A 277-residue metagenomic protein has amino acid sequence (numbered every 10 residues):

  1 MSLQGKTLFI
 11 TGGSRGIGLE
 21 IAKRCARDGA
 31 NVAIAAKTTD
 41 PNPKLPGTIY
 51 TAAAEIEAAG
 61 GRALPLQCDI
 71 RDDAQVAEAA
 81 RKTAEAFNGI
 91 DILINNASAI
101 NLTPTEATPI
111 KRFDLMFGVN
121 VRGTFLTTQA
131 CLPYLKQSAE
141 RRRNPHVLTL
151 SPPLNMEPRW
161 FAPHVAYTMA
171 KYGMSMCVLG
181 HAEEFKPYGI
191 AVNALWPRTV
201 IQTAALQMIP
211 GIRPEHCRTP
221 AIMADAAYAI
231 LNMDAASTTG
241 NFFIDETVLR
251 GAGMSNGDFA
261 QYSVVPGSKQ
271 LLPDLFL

Functional and structural regions predicted by a protein language model:
S2-F87, N101: Short-chain dehydrogenase/reductase
I10-T11, N95-N96, R142-P152, A191-W196 (+1 more regions): Structural signature of the Rossmann-like NAD(P)-dependent dehydrogenase/reductase core
C25, G89-D91, S175-L179, F185-P197 (+1 more regions): Conserved Rossmann-fold SDR core element
P104-T105, P109-D114: Substrate-binding pocket helix/loop in short-chain dehydrogenase/reductase
T128-Q129, L179: A short, exposed helix-loop element centered on a Lys and neighboring polar residues
K136-P187, T199-I201: Catalytic loop of short-chain dehydrogenase/reductase
A194-L195, G211-L277: C-terminal helical subdomain
